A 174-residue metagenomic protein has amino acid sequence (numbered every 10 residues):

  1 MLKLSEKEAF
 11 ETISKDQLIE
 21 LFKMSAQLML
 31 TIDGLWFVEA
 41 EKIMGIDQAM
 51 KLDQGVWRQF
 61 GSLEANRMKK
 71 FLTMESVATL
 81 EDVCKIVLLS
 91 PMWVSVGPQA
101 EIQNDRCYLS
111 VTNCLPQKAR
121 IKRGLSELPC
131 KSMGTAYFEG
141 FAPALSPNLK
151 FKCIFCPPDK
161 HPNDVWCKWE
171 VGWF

Functional and structural regions predicted by a protein language model:
M1-Y108, L115-Q117, I121-M133, P143-K168 (+1 more regions): N-terminal accessory segment detector
G134-F138: Long, well-ordered alpha-helical scaffolding segments within enzyme catalytic domains, especially pronounced
